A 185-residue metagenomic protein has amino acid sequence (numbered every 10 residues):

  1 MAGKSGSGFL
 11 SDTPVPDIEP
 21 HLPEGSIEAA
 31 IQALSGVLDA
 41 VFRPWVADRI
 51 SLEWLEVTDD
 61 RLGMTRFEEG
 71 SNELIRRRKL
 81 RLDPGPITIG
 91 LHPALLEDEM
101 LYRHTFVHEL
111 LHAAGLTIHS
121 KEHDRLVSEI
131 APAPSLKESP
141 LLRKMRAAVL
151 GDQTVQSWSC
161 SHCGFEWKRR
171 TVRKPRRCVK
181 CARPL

Functional and structural regions predicted by a protein language model:
M1-S7: Type-3 copper protein
F9-D12: N-terminal catalytic cores of peptidoglycan-degrading enzymes
V15-M100, L116-L185: Metalloprotease/metallohydrolase-associated module, dominated by Zn2+-dependent proteases
H104-L116: Active-site recognition of the HExxH zinc-binding catalytic motif
